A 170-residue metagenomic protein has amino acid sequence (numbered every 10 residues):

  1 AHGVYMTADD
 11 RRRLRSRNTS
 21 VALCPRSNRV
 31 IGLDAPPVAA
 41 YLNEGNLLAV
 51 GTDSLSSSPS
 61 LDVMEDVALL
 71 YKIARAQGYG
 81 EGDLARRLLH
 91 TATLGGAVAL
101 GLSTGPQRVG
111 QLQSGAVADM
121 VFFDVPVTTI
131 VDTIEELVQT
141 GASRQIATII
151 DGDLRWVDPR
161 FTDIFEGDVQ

Functional and structural regions predicted by a protein language model:
A1-S57: Active-site core of metal-dependent hydrolases
G3-V4, R75, P126, D153: Flexible loop residues that form catalytic and substrate-binding hotspots at small-molecule/glycan-binding clefts
V4, R29, L61, V98 (+2 more regions): Flexible, active-site-adjacent loop/turn segments at secondary-structure boundaries
V30-I31, S57-P59, V131, I164: Short secondary-structure capping/turn micro-motifs that flank functional sites
P36-V127: His/Asp/Glu-enriched, well-ordered alpha-helical/loop segment that forms or immediately abuts the divalent-metal
R87, G167-Q170: Long, low-complexity intrinsically disordered regions
V117-D168: C-terminal cap of metal-dependent C-N hydrolases
